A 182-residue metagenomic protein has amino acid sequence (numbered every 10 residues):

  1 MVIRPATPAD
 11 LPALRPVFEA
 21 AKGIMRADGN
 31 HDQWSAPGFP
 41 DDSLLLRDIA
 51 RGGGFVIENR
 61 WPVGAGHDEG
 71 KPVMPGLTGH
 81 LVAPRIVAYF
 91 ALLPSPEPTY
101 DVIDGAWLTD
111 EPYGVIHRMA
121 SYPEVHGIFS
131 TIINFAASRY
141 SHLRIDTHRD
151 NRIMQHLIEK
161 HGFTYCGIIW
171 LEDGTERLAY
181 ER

Functional and structural regions predicted by a protein language model:
V2-P16: A short beta-loop-alpha structural element at the N-terminal edge of CoA-dependent acyl/N-acetyltransferase catalytic
K22-S43: Conserved GNAT-fold acetyl-CoA-binding loop/helix
D42-R60, P96-E97: A short helix-loop-beta-strand connector motif used in the catalytic cores of GNAT acetyltransferases and, in some
V56, P84-P96: Conserved beta-strand in the GNAT
A91-E124: Conserved acyl-donor/pantetheine-binding loop and adjacent beta-alpha core of acyl/acetyltransferases and related
S121-S138, Q155-K160: Conserved acetyl-CoA-binding loop-helix of GNAT-fold acetyltransferases
S130, R149-G167, T175: Conserved active-site alpha-helix within GNAT-family acetyltransferase domains
S138-D150: Conserved GNAT acetyl-CoA-binding A-motif
